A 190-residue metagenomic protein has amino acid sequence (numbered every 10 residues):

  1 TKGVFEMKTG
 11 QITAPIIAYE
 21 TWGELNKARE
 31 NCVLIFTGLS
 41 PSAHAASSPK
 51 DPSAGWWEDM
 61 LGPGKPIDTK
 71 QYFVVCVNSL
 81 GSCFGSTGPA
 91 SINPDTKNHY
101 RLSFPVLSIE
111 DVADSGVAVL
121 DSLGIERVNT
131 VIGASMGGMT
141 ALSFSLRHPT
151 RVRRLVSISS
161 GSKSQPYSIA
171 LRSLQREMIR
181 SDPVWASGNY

Functional and structural regions predicted by a protein language model:
T1-Y190: Ligand-binding pocket scaffold of soluble enzyme catalytic domains
